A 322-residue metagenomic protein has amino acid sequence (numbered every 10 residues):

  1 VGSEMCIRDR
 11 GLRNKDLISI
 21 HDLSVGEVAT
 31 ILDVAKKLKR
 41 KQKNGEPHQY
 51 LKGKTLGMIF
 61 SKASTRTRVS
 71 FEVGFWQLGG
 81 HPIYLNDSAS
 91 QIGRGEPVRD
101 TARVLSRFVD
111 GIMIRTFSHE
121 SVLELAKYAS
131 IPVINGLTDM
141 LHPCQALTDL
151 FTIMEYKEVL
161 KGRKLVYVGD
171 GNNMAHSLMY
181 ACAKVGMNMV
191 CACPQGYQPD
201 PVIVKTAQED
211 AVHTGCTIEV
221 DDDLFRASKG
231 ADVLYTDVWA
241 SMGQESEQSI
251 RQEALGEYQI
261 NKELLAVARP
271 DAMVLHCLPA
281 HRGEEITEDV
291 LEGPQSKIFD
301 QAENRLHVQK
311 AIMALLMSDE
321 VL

Functional and structural regions predicted by a protein language model:
V1-I7: Short, small-residue-biased leader/transition segments that mark boundaries at the very start of proteins
R8-V69, V73: Positively charged, low-complexity intrinsically disordered leader regions
T55-F108: Active-site cofactor/substrate anionic-group-binding motifs, chiefly glycine- and Lys/Arg-rich phosphate-binding loops
S61-V73, K157-T236: Glycine-rich phosphate/diphosphate-binding loop of Rossmann-like nucleotide-binding domains
R103, D110-A181, H276: Anion-binding alpha/beta catalytic cores of soluble intermediary-metabolism enzymes, centered on
E209-D289: Rossmann-like adenosine-cofactor binding region
D271-A272, L278-L322: Adenosine-phosphate binding glycine-rich loop
